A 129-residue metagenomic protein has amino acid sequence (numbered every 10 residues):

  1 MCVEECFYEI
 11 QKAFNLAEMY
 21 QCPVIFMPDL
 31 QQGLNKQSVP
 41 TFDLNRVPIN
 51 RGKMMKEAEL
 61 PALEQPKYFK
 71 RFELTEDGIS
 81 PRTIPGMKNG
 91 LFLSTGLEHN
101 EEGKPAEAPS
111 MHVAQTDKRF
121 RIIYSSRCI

Functional and structural regions predicted by a protein language model:
M1-E4: Alpha-helix capping and helix-loop boundary segments enriched in small/acidic/polar residues
E9, F14-I129: Flexible, low-complexity linker and terminal segments
